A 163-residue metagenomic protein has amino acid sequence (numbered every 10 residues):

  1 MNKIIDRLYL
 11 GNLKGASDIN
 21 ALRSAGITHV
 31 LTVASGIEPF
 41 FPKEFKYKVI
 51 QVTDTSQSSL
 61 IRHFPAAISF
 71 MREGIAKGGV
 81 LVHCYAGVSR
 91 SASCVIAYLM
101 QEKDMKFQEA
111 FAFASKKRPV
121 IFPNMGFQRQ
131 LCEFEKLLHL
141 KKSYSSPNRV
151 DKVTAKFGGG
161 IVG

Functional and structural regions predicted by a protein language model:
M1-A34: Glycine-rich, flexible N-terminal cofactor/catalytic loop recognition
G15-S17, S35-E38, V52-Q57, A86 (+1 more regions): Conserved beta-strand elements of beta-rich interaction domains across eukaryotes, especially beta-propellers
A21, P65-V80, S93-G163: PTP/DSP superfamily signal
L22, I37-F45: Short loop/helix-cap segments at secondary-structure boundaries that form the rim of catalytic
E44-T53: Active-site regions of enzymes building and remodeling cell-envelope glycoconjugates
G79-H83, G87: Alpha/beta-hydrolase fold nucleophile elbow
